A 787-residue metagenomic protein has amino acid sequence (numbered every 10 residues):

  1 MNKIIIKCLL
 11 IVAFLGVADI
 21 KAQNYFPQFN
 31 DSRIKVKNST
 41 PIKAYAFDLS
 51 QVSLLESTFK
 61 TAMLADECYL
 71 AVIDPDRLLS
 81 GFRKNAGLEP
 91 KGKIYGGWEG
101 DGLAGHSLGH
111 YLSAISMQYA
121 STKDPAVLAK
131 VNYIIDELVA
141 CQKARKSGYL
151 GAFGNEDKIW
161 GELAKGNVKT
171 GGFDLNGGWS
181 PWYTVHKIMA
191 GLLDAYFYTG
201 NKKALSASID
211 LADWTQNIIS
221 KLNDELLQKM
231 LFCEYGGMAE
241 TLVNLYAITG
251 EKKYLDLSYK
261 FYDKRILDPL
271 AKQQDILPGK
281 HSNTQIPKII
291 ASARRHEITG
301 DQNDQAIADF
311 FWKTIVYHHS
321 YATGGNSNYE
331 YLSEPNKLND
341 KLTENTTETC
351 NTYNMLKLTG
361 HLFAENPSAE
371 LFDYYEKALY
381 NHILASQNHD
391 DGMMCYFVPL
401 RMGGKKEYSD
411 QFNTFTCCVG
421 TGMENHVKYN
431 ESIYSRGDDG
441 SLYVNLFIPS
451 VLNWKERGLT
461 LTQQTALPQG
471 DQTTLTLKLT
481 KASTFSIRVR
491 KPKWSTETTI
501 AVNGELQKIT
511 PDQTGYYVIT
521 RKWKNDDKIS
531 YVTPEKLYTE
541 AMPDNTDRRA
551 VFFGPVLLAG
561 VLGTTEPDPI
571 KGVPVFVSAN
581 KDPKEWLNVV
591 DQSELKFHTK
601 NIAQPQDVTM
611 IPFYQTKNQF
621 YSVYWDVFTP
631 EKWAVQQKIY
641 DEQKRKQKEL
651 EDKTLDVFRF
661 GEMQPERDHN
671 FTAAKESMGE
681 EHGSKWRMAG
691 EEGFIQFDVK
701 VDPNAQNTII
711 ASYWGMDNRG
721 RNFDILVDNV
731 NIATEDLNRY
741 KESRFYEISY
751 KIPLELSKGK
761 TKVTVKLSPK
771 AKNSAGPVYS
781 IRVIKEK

Functional and structural regions predicted by a protein language model:
M1-N24: Bacterial Sec-dependent N-terminal signal peptides
N24-F29, A308, F372-N381, S386-T476 (+6 more regions): C-terminal beta-rich recognition modules with glycine/proline-rich loops and embedded aromatic residues
N24-P125, A129, W160-Y198, Y235-K253 (+4 more regions): Aromatic (Trp/Tyr) and acidic
Q142-K143: Extended, charge-enriched "interface" segments that sit outside catalytic cores
E156-W179, L205, L211-K229: Asp-box/WD-like beta-propeller blade repeats and closely related beta-sheet repeat scaffolds
S486-P492, A711-D717: Aromatic-lined ligand-binding clefts that engage carbohydrates, nucleic acids, or primary amines
E497-N503: Change to "...patches in solvent-exposed regions of secreted, membrane-anchored, or virion-exposed structural
L506-D526, V532-T546, G679-K700, N704-Q706 (+1 more regions): Beta-strand-rich ligand-recognition modules
